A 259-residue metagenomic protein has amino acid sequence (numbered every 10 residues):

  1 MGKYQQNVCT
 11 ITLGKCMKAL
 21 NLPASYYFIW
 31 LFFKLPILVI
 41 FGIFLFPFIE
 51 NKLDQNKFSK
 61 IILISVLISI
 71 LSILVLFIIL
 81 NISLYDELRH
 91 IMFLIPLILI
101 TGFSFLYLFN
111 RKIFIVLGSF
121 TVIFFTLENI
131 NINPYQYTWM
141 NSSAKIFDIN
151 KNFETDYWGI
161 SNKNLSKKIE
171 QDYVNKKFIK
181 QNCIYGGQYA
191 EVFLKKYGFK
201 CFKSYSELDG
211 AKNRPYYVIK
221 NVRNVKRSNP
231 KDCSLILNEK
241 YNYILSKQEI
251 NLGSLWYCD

Functional and structural regions predicted by a protein language model:
M1-F46, G159-K168: Membrane-lumen/periplasm interface segments of multi-pass, membrane-embedded glycan/lipid transferases
T10-I11, T121-Q171, Q188-V192: Membrane-proximal, lumen/periplasm-facing interface regions of secretory-pathway glyco- and lipid-modifying enzymes
L13, M17-Y26, F33, I61 (+1 more regions): Membrane-interface catalytic loops of GT-C/OST-like multi-pass glycosylation enzymes that act
I29-I43, Y85-L108: Hydrophobic/aromatic-rich transmembrane helices and adjacent perimembrane loops
W30-K60, I115, S204-Y205: Hydrophobic, aromatic-rich transmembrane alpha-helices and their immediate juxtamembrane boundary segments
D54-L67, L71, L106-M140: Signature aromatic-anchored transmembrane alpha helix within multi-pass, membrane-resident enzymes that catalyze glycan
K176-R214: Extracytoplasmic
C201-D259: Aromatic/acidic, Gly/Pro-rich catalytic loop(s) in extracytoplasmic/lumenal soluble domains of multi-pass membrane
